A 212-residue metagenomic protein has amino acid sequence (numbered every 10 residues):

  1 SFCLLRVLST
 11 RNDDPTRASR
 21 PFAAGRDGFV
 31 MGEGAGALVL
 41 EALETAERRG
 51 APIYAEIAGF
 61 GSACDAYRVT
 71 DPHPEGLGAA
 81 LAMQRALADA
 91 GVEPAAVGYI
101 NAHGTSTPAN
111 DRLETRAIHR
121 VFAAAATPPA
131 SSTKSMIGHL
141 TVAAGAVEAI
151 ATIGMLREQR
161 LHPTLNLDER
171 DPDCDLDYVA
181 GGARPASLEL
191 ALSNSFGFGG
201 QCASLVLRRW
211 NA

Functional and structural regions predicted by a protein language model:
S1, P94-N110: Conserved beta-ketoacyl condensing-enzyme motif
S1-T45, V142-A212: Conserved beta-strand-centric core segments of catalytic alpha/beta enzyme folds
L8, S62-A63, S106, D173: Active-site/binding-pocket entry motifs
D13-A90, Y99, A212: Condensing-enzyme catalytic core mediating Claisen C-C bond formation in acyl metabolism
T16-A24, C64, A125-S135, A186-S187: Glycine/charged-rich beta-loop-alpha catalytic/anionic-binding loops adjacent to active sites
P52-F60, A95-A102, P128-S135, P163-R170: Beta-strand segments within the central parallel beta-sheet cores of soluble alpha/beta enzyme folds
Y67-A79, T105-F122, L140-V147: Short glycine/threonine-rich loop-to-helix capping motif typified by GTGT followed within a few residues by an Asp-Pro
A82-A90, V121, T152, L156: Stable alpha-helical structural segments in soluble proteins, enriched in small hydrophobic residues
